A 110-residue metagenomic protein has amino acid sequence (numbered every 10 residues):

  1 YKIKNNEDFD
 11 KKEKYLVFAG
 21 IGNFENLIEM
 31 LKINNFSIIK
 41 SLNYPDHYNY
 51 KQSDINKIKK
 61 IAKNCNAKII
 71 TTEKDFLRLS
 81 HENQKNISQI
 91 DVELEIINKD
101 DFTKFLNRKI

Functional and structural regions predicted by a protein language model:
Y1, L42, I90: Hydrophobic residues at beta-strand termini and immediately following loops that shape nucleotide-binding pockets
Y1-E7: Canonical P-loop GTPase G-domain recognition
D8-Q52: Redox- and metal-dependent alpha/beta enzyme cores, enriched for Fe-S-associated oxidoreductases and cofactor-handling
L16-F18, K68-T72: Short, hydrophobic beta-strand segments that form beta-sheet elements in well-ordered domains
N34-N35, N83-N86: Short, structured coil segments at secondary-structure junctions
P45-Y48, K85-I110: Short, flexible loop segments at boundaries between secondary-structure elements
N49-A67, K74: A short, acidic, amphipathic alpha-helical segment used as a generic capping/interface helix at domain edges
T72-R78: Short, polar loop motifs at secondary-structure junctions
